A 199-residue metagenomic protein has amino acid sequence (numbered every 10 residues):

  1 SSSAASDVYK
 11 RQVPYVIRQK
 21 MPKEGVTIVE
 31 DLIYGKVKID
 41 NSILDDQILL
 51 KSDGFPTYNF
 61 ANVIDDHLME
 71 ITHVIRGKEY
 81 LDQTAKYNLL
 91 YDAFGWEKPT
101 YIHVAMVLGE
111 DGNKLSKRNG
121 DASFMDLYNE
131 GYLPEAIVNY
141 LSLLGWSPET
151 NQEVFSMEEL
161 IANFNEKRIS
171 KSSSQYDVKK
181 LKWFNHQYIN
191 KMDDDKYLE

Functional and structural regions predicted by a protein language model:
S1-A5, Y9: Single conserved hydrophobic/aromatic residue that forms the stacking wall/gate of nucleotide- or nucleobase-binding
K10, Y15-R18, K23-F60, Y87-D111: Non-catalytic beta-strand/loop surface segments
T57, M69, L115-S116: Generic structural signal for well-ordered beta-strand positions
M69-K78: A short, conserved beta-strand element enriched in hydrophobic/aromatic residues
L81-T84: Compact nucleic-acid interaction/catalytic patches
F94-E199: Catalytic adenosine-cofactor/nucleotide-binding cores of aminoacyl-tRNA synthetases and other
